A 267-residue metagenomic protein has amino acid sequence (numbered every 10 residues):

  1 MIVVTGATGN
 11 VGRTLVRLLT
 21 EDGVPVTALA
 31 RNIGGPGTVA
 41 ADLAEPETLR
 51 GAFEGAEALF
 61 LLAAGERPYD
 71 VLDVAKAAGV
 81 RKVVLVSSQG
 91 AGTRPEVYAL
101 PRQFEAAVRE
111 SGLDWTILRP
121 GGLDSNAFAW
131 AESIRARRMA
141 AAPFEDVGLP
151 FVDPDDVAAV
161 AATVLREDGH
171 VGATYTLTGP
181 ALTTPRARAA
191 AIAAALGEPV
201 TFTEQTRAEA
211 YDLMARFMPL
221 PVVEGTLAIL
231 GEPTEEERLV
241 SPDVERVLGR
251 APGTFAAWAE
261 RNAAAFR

Functional and structural regions predicted by a protein language model:
M1-P36, A44-R50, E54-A56, E66-K82 (+4 more regions): Oxidoreductase cofactor-interface core, primarily capturing Rossmann-like NAD(P)-dependent enzymes
V3, V39, L248: Conserved Rossmann-like nucleotide-binding pocket used by diverse enzymes that bind dinucleotide cofactors
A208-R267: A hydrophobic C-terminal alpha-helical subdomain
